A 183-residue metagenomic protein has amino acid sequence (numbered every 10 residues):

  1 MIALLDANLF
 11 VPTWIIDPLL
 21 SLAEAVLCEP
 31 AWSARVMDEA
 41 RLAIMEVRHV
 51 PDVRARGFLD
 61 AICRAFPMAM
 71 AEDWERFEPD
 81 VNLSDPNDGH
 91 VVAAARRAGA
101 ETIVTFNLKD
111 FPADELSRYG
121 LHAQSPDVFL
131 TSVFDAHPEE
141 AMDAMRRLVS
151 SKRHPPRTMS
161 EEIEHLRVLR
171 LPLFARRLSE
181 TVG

Functional and structural regions predicted by a protein language model:
M1-D17: Metal-dependent nucleic-acid phosphoesterase active-site entry motif
N8-L9, R35, K109, V128: Alpha-helix/helix-capping structural signal
T13-V47: PIN/NYN-family metal-dependent endoribonuclease catalytic core
A34, E75, S125-D127: Residues at the C-termini of beta-strands that transition into short coil/loop
A43-A65, A136-R147, S151-K152: Extended, non-globular alpha-helical segments
P67-T102, A136, P156, R167-G183: Active-site neighborhoods of divalent-metal-dependent phosphate/nucleic-acid chemistry enzymes
D88-H122: Acidic, metal-binding active-site segment of PIN/NYN-like and related structure-specific nucleases
K109-G183: Acidic, PIN/NYN-like endoribonuclease modules and their adjacent C-terminal/linker elements
